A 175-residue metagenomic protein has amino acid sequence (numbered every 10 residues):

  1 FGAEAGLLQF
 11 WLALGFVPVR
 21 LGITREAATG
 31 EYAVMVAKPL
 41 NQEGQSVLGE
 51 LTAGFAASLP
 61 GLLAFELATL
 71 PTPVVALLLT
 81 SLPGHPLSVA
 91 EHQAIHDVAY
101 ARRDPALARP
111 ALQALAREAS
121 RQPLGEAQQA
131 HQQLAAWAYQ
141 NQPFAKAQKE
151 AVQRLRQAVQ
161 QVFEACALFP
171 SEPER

Functional and structural regions predicted by a protein language model:
F1-R175: Terminal substrate-recognition subdomain of acyl/acetyltransferases
